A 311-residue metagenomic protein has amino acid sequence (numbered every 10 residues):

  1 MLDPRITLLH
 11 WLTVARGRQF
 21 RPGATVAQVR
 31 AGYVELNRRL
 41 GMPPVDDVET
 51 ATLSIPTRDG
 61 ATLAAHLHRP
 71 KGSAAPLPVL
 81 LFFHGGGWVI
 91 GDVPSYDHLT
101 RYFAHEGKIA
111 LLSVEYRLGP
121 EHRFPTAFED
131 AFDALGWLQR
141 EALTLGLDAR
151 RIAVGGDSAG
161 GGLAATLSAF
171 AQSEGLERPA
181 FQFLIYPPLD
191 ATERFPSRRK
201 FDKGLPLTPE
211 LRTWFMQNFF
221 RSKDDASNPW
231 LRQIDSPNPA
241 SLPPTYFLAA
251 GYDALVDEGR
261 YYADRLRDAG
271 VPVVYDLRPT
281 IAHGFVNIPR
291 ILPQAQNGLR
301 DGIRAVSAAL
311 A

Functional and structural regions predicted by a protein language model:
M1-L67, A311: A glycine/proline-hinged amphipathic helix-loop "lid/cap" segment that gates access to hydrophobic ligand pockets
A65-P76, I234-P239: Short beta-strand-to-loop junctions in surface cap/lid or active-site-entrance loops
P76-G86: Short beta-strand element of the alpha/beta-hydrolase
P94-S113: Short amphipathic alpha-helix adjacent to the substrate-entry channel of hydrolases
H122-T144, G302: Alpha/beta-hydrolase active-site loop
Q139-V154, E174: Gly/Ser-rich "nucleophile elbow"/oxyanion-hole loop immediately N-terminal to the catalytic nucleophile in hydrolases
A149-R150, A165-A311: Alpha/beta hydrolase fold serine-hydrolase catalytic domain that processes acyl esters and thioesters
G156, G160, A164: Gly/Ala-rich beta-loop-alpha elbow adjacent to hydrolase catalytic centers
